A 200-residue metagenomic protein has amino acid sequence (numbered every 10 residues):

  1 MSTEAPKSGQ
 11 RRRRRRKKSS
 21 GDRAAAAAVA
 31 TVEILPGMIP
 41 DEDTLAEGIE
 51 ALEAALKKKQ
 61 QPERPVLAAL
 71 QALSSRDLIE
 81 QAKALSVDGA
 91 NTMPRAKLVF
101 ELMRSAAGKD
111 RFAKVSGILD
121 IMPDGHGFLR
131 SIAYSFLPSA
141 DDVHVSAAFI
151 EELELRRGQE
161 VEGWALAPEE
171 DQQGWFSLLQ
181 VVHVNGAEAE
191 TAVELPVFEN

Functional and structural regions predicted by a protein language model:
S2-R11, K17-G21, V29-D110: Basic helix-extension-helix modules of the SAP/HeH family
R14, K114, M122, P168-G174: Single-stranded nucleic-acid-binding OB-fold domains
E42, S75, R95-V99, E152-G158 (+2 more regions): Amphipathic alpha-helical transducer elements in NTP-driven molecular machines
V66-I79, D88-T92, G108-W164: S1/OB-fold single-stranded RNA-binding interface
R104-F112, V184-E190: Short, charged/polar, Gly/Pro-enriched secondary-structure boundary elements
L155-E160, A167-N200: P-loop NTP-binding catalytic core
